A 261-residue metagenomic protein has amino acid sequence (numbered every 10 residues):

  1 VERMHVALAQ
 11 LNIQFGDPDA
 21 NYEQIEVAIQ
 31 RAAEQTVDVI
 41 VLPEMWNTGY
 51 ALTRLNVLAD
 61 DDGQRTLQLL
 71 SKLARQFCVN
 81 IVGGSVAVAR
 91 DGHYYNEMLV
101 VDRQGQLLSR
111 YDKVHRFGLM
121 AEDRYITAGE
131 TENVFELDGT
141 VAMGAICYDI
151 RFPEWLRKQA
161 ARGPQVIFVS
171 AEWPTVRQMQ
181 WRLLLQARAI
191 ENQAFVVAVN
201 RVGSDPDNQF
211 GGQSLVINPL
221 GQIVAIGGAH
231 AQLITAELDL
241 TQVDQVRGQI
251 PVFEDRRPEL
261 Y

Functional and structural regions predicted by a protein language model:
E2-L8: Extreme N-terminal starter segment of soluble prokaryotic enzymes
P18-D19, V27-Q104, L108-R110, W173-N192: Cys-nucleophile CN-hydrolase/nitrilase-fold catalytic domain and related Cys-dependent amidase chemistry that acts on
A20-Q30, R151-R157: Short, acidic/polar
G63-V82, I150-I234: CN hydrolase (nitrilase-like) catalytic-core segments centered on the catalytic cysteine and neighboring Lys/Glu
G83-S85, E97-V100, N133, S214-V216 (+1 more regions): Short beta-strand scaffold segments in enzyme catalytic cores
A89-R162, V176-L183, F210, G248-V252: Active-site catalytic loop in hydrolytic enzyme cores
T241, Q245-Y261: A short C-terminal boundary segment appended to hydrolase-like catalytic domains
